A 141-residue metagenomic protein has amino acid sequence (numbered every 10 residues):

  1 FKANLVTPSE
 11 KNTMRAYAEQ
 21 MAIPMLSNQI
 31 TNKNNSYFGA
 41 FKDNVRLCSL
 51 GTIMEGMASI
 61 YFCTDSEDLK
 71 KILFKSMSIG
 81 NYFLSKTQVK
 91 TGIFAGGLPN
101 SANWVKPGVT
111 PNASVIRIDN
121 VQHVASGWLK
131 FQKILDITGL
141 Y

Functional and structural regions predicted by a protein language model:
F1-Y141: Glycan-recognition and catalytic cores of secretory/periplasmic carbohydrate-active enzymes
